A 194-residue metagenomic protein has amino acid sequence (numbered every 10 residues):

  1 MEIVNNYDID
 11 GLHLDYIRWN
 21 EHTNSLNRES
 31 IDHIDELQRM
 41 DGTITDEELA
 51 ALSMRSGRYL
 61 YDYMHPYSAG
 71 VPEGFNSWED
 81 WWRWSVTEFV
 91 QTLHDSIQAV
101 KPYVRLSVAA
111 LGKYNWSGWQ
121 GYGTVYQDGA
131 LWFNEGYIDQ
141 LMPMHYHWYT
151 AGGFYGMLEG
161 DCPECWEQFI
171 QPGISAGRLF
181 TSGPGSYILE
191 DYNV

Functional and structural regions predicted by a protein language model:
M1-I138, M144-H147, F154, E159: Polysaccharide-binding and catalytic clefts of secreted carbohydrate-active enzymes
G129-V194: Substrate-binding cleft of secreted/luminal carbohydrate-active enzymes
